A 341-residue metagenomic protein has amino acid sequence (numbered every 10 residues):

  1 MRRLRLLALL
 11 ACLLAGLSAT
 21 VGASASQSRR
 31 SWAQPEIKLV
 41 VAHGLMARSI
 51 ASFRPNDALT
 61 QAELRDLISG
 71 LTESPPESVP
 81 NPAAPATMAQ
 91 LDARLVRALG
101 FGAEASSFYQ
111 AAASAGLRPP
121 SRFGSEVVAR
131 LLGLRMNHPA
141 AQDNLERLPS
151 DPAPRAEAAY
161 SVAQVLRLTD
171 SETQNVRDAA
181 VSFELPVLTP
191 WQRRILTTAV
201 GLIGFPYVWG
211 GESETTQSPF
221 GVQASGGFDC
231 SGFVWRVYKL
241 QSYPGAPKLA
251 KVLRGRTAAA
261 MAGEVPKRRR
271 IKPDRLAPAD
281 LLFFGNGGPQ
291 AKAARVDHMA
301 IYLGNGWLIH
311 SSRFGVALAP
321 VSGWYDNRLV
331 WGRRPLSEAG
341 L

Functional and structural regions predicted by a protein language model:
M1-A8: Bacterial N-terminal signal peptides that target proteins for export
A8-S18: Bacterial N-terminal signal peptides
V21-Q34, M46-Q61, R65, S69-V127 (+4 more regions): Feature responds to low-complexity, polar/acidic, surface-exposed segments characteristic of secreted/exported proteins
L39-V40, A129: PEST-like intrinsically disordered low-complexity regions enriched in serine, proline, threonine and acidic/polar
V41-G44, E63, I68-P75, L95-A103 (+9 more regions): Sec/Tat-exported extracytoplasmic proteins
G44, R177-A250, R254, A293-R295: N-terminal capping segments
L185-L188, R193-L196, Y243-S322: ...with weaker cross-activation on analogous glycine-rich loops/strands in unrelated enzymes
D326-L341: Low-complexity, Gly/Ser/Thr/Pro-rich intrinsically disordered linker/tail segments
